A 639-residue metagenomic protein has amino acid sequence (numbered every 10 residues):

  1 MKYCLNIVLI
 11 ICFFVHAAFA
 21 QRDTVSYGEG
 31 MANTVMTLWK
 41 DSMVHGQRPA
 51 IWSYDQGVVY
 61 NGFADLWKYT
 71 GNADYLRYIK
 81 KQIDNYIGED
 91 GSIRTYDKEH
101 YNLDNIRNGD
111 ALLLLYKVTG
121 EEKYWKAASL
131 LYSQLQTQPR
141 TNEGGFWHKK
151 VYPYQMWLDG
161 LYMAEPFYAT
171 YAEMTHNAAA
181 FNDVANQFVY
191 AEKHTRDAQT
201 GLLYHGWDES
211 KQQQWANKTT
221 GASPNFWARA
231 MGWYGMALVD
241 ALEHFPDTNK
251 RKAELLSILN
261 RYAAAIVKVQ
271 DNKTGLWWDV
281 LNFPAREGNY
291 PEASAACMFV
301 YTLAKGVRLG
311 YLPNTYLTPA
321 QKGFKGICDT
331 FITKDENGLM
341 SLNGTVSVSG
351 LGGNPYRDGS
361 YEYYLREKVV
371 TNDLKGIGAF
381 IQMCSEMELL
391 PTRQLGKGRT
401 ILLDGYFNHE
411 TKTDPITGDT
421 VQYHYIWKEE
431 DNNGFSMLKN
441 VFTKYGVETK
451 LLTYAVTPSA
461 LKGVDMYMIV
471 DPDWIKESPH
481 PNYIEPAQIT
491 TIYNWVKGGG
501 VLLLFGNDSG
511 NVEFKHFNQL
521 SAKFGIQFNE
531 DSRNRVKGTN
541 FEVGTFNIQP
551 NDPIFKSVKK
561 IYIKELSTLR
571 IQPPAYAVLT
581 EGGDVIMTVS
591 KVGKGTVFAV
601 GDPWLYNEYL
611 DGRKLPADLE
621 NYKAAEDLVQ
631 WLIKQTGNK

Functional and structural regions predicted by a protein language model:
M1-R22: Bacterial Sec-dependent N-terminal signal peptides
Q21-G57, Y69-K81, N85-G109, L115-L130 (+4 more regions): CBM-like carbohydrate-recognition segments
T34, G62-D65, N85, L130 (+9 more regions): Alpha-helical scaffold segments in carbohydrate-active enzymes
Q47-Y86, T420, E429-L452: N-terminal, post-signal-peptide region of Sec/Tat-exported proteins
T70, Y171-N182, A241-A253, G306-N314: Inter-helical turn/loop segments and adjacent helix faces that build the functional surface of alpha-helical bundle
R77, G88-A216, A222-S223, K334 (+2 more regions): Extended ligand-binding groove/face enriched in aromatic
G235-P284: Oxyanion-binding "anion nests"
R393-K639: Short, surface-exposed patches at the edges or C-terminal ends of soluble domains, predominantly
